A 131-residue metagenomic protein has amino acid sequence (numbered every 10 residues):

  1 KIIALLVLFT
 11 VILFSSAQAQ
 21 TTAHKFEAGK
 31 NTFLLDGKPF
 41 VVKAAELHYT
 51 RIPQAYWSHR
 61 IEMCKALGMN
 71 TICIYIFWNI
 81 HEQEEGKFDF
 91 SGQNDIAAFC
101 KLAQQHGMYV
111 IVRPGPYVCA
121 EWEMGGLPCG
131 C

Functional and structural regions predicted by a protein language model:
A4-F14: Bacterial N-terminal signal peptides
V7-L8, K25-F26, S91: Generic detector of short alpha-helix boundary/capping microenvironments and adjacent low-complexity segments
F14, Q18, C129-C131: Short, intrinsically disordered, charge-balanced linker/junction segments flanking boundaries in proteins
Q18-T71, K101, Q105, Y109: N-terminal carbohydrate-binding accessory modules
W57-G130: Aromatic-lined substrate-binding rim segments of carbohydrate-active enzymes
